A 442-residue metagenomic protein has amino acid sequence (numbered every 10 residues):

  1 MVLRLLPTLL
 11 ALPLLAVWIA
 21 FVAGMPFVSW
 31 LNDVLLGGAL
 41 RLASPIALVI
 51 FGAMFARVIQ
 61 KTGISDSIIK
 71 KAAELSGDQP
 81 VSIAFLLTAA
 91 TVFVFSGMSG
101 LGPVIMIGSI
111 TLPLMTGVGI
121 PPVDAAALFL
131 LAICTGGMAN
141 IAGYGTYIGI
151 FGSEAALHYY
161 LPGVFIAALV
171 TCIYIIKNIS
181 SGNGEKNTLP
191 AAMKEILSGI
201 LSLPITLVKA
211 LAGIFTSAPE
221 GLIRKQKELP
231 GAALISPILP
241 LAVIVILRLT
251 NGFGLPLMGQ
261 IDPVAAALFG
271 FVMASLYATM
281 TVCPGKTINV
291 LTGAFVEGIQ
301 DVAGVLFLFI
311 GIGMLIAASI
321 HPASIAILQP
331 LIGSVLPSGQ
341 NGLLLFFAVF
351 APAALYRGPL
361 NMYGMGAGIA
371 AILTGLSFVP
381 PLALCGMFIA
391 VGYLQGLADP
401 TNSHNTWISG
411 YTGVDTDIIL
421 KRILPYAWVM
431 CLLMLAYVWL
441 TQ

Functional and structural regions predicted by a protein language model:
M1-F51, R57-T62, D66-I69, A73 (+7 more regions): N-terminal alpha-helical transmembrane segments of multi-pass membrane transport and channel/translocase proteins
M1-P13, E228-A232, A242-V272: Flexible hinge motifs at transmembrane-helix junctions and intramembrane kinks/re-entrant loops in multi-pass membrane
R4-T8, L42-P45, A56-D66, V94-M106 (+4 more regions): Short helix-coil transition sites and intra-membrane helix breaks within transmembrane domains of multi-pass
L10, N32-D66, P263-V264, L268-S324: Core transmembrane alpha-helical segments of multi-pass membrane transporters/permeases
I50, D78-L112, I310, V335-L376 (+2 more regions): Hydrophobic alpha-helical transmembrane segments of multi-pass integral membrane proteins, predominantly secondary
K70-A72, A323-G339: Membrane-interface interhelical connector segments
P80-F95, V118-M138, A156, G163 (+3 more regions): Alpha-helical transmembrane segments of multi-pass membrane proteins
L112-S202, I223-I235, H404-Q442: Membrane-core helix-loop-helix motifs of multi-pass transport proteins
